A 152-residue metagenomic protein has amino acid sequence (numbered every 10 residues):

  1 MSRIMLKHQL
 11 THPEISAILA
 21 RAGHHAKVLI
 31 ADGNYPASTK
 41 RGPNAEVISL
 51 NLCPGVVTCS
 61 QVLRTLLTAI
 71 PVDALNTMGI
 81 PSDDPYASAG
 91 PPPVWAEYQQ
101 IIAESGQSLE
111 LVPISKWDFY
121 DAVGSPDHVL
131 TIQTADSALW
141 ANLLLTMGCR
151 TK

Functional and structural regions predicted by a protein language model:
M1-P54: Long, hydrophobic N-terminal alpha-helical segment
L6, L10-E14, G23, P54-Q61 (+2 more regions): Conserved active-site and cofactor/substrate-binding residues in soluble primary-metabolism enzymes
L10-H12, L29-A31, V57-C59, L111-S115 (+1 more regions): Short amphipathic alpha-helical surface micro-motifs
I18, A22-A26, V62-D73, E97-S105 (+1 more regions): Change "in soluble alpha/beta enzymes" to "in soluble alpha/beta proteins
A26-L29, A45-I48, D73-G79, S108-L111 (+2 more regions): Structural motif
K40, N44-L75: A phosphate-binding glycine/aspartate-rich beta-alpha loop in the early core of alpha/beta enzymes
L50-P54, M78-A89: Short, glycine/charged-rich beta-strand-loop motifs at protein surfaces that mediate ligand recognition and catalysis
S82-K152: Glycine-rich, aromatic-bearing surface loops/beta-hairpins
